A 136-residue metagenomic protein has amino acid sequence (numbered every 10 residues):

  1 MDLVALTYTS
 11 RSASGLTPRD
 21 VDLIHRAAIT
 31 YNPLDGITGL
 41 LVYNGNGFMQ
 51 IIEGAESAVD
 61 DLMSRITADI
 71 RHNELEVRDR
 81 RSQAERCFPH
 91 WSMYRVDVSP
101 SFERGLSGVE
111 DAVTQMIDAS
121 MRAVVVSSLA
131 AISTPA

Functional and structural regions predicted by a protein language model:
M1-A136: Charge-rich, low-complexity N-terminal segments
